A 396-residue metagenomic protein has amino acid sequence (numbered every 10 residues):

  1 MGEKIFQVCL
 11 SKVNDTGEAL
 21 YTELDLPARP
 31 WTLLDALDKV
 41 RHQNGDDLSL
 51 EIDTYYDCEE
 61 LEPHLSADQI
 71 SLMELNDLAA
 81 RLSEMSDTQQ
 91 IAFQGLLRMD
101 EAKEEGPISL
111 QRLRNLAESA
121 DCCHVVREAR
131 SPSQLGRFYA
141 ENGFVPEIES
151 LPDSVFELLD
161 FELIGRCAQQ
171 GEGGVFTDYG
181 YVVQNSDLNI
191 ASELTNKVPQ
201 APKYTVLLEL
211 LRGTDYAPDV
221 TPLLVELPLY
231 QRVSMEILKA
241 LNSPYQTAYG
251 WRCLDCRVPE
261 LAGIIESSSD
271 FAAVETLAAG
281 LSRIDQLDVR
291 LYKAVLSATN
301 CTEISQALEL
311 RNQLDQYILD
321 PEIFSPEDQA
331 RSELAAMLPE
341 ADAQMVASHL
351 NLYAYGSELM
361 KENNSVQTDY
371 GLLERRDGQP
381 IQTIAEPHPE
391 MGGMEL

Functional and structural regions predicted by a protein language model:
M1-E3, G17, G45, Q169 (+5 more regions): A generic structural signal for short, non-catalytic loop/turn and secondary-structure boundary residues
M1-T32, Q200-Q231, G392-L396: Short, extreme N-terminal segment that most often corresponds to the first beta-strand
T32, L163, R232-V233, A354: An acidic, carboxylate-rich microenvironment
L37-V155, Q184-T205, A217-S348, R376-D377 (+1 more regions): Mixed-charge (acidic/basic) macromolecular-recognition segments
I148-Q169, L224, D342-M360, S365: Amphipathic alpha-helical packing elements
D160, N351, I384-L396: Non-Sec secretion/translocation targeting segments of pathogen effectors
R166-P199, S357-H388: Long, highly charged low-complexity segments enriched in Glu/Asp and Lys/Arg with interspersed Ser/Thr
